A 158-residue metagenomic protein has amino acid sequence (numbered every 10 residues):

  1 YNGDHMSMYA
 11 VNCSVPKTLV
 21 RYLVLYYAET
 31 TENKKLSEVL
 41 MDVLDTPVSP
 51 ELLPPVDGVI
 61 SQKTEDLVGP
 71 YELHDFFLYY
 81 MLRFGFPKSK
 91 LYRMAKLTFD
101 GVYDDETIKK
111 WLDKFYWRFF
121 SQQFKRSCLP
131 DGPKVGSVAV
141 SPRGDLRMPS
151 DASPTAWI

Functional and structural regions predicted by a protein language model:
Y1-I158: ATP/NTP-dependent adenylation/nucleotidyl-transfer catalytic domains that generate, transfer, or process NMP-activated
